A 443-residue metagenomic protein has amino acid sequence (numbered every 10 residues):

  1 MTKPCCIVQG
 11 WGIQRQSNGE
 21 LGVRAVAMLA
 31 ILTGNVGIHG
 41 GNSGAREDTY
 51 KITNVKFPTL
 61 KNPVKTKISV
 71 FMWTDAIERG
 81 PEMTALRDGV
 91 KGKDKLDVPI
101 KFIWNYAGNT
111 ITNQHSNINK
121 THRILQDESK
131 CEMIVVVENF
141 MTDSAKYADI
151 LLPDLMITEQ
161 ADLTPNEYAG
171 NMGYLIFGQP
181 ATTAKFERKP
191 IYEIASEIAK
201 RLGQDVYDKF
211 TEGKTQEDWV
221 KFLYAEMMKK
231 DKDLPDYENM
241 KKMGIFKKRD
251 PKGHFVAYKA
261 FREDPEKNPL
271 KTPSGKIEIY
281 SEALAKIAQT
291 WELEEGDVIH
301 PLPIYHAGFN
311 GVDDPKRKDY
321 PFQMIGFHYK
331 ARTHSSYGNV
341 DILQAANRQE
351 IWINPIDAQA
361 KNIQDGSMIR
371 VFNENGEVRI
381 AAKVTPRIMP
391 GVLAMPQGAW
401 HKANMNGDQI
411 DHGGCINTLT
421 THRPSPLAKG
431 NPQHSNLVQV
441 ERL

Functional and structural regions predicted by a protein language model:
M1-T2: Long, well-ordered, tryptophan-enriched scaffold segments
C6-G12, H39-R46, K209-K214, D236-E238 (+1 more regions): Short coil/turn segments at secondary-structure boundaries
G12-G19, K93, T110-Q114, Y168 (+3 more regions): Hydrophobic alpha-helical scaffolding
E20-V23, N354: Domain-scale recognition of functional cores that engage charged ligands
A27-Y147, L155-L163, R249-K361: Extended redox/cofactor-interaction regions of prokaryotic respiratory oxidoreductases
R123, S129-M133, N139-T142, Y174-A199 (+2 more regions): Phosphate/diphosphate-binding loops
T158-A184, A199-R201, V384: Glycine/threonine-rich phosphate-binding loop and adjacent beta-strand/alpha-helix elements that clamp
K189-M243, S335-Y337, D341-W352, I356-L443: Long, contiguous, secondary-structure-rich segments that constitute the structural scaffold of globular domains
